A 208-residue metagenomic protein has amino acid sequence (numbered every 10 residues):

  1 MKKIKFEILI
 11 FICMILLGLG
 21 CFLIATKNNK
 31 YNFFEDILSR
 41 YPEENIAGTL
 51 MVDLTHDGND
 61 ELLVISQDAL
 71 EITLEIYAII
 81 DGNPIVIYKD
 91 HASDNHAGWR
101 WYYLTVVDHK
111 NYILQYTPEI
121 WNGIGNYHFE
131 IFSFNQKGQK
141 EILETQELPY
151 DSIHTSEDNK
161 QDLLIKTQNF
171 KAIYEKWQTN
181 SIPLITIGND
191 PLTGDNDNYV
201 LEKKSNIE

Functional and structural regions predicted by a protein language model:
M1-K5: Short, Lys/Arg-rich N-terminal segment immediately upstream of the first membrane anchor
F6-E7, I12-G20, D108-E208: Acidic, small-residue rich beta-repeat scaffolds with periodic aromatic anchors
L19-D81, Y88, K166, F170-E208: Terminal domain-start segments
N45-L54, H96-Y112: Beta-propeller blade termini
T55-N59, I80-N83, V106-Y112, N135-K137: Short, solvent-exposed coil/turn segments at beta-strand boundaries
N59, L70-L74, A97-R100, I124-F129: Short, surface-exposed coil-to-beta transition loops
I85-S93, I142-E144: Local beta-strand/beta-hairpin segments that build beta-sheet-rich folds
H91-A97, E147-S152: Short coil/turn segments at the loop-to-beta-strand junctions that recur within blades of beta-propeller repeat folds
